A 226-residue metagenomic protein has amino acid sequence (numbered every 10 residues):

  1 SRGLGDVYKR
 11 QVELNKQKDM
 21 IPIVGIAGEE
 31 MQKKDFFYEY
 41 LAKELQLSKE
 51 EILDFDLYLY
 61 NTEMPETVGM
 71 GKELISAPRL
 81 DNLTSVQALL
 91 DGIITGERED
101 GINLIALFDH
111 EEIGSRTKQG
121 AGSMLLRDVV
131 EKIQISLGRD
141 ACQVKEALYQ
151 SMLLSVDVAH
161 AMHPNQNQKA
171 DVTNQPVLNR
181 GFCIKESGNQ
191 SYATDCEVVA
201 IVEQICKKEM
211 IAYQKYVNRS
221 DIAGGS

Functional and structural regions predicted by a protein language model:
G3-Y8: Short, small-residue-biased leader/transition segments that mark boundaries at the very start of proteins
Q32-E51, A159-S226: Active-site-adjacent substrate-binding region of metalloamidase/peptidase-like peptide-processing proteins
L47-D56, E99-I105, R139-Q150, E209-R219: Flexible, glycine/charged-enriched surface loops at secondary-structure junctions
E51-G69: Acidic-glycine-rich active-site phosphate/pyrophosphate-binding loop
E63-P65, L107-S115, V158-H160, R219-I222: Acidic, glycine-rich active-site loops and adjacent beta-strand->loop/helix elements that engage anionic groups
M64-S76, C183: Glycine/charged-rich beta-loop-alpha catalytic/anionic-binding loops adjacent to active sites
E73-R116, G122-M124, D128: Alpha-helical metal-binding/catalytic segments enriched in His/Glu/Asp
S123-L154: A glycine-rich helix N-cap at a beta->alpha junction
